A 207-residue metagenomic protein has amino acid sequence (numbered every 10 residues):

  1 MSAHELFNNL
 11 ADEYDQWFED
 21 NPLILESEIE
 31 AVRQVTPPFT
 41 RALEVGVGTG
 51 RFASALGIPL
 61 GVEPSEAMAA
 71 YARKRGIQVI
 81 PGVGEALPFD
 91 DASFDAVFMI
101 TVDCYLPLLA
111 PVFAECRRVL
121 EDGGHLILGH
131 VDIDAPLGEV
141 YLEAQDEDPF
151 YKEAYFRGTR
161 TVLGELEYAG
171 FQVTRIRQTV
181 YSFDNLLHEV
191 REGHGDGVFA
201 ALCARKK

Functional and structural regions predicted by a protein language model:
M1-P38, R51, M68-Y71, V180 (+2 more regions): Conserved class I S-adenosyl-L-methionine
L43-A86: Class I SAM-dependent methyltransferase SAM/SAH-binding core
F98: A conserved beta-strand element that flanks and buttresses the S-adenosyl-L-methionine
T101-C104: Short catalytic micro-motifs in class I SAM-dependent methyltransferases
A110-D122: A short glycine-rich, Lys/Arg-flanked "PGG" loop and its adjoining helix->strand segment in the class I
I127-F156: Conserved class I S-adenosyl-L-methionine
A154-R177: Short alpha-helix
V173-K207: A C-terminal cap/extension of S-adenosyl-L-methionine-dependent methyltransferases that defines the acceptor-substrate
